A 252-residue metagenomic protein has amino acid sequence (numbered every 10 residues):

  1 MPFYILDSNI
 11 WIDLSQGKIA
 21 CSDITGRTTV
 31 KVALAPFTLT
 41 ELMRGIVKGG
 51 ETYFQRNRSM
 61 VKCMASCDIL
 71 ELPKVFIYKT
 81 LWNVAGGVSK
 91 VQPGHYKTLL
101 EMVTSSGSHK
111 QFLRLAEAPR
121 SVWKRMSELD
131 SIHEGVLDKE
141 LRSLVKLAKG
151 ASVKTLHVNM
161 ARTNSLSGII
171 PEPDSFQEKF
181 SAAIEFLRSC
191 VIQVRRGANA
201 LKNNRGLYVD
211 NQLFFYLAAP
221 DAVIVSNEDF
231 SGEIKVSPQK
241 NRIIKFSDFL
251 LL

Functional and structural regions predicted by a protein language model:
P2-A219, D229-L252: Active-site-proximal, substrate-binding regions of enzyme catalytic domains and RNA-binding/basic surfaces
S226: Conserved active-site beta-strand element of glycosyltransferases/polysaccharide synthases
